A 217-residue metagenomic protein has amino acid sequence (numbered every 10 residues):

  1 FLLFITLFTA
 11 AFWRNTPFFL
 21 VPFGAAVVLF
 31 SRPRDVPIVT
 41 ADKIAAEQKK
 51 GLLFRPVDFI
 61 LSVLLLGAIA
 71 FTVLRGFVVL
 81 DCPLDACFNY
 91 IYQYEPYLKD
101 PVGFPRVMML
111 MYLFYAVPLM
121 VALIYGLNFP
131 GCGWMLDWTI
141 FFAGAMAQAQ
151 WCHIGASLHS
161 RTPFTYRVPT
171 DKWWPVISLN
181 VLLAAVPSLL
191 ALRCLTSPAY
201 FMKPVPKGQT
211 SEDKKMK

Functional and structural regions predicted by a protein language model:
F1-V78, L110-K217: Eukaryotic polytopic
I69-D100: Hydrophobic transmembrane helix segments
E95-Y115: Interfacial helix-start motif at the membrane-water boundary
